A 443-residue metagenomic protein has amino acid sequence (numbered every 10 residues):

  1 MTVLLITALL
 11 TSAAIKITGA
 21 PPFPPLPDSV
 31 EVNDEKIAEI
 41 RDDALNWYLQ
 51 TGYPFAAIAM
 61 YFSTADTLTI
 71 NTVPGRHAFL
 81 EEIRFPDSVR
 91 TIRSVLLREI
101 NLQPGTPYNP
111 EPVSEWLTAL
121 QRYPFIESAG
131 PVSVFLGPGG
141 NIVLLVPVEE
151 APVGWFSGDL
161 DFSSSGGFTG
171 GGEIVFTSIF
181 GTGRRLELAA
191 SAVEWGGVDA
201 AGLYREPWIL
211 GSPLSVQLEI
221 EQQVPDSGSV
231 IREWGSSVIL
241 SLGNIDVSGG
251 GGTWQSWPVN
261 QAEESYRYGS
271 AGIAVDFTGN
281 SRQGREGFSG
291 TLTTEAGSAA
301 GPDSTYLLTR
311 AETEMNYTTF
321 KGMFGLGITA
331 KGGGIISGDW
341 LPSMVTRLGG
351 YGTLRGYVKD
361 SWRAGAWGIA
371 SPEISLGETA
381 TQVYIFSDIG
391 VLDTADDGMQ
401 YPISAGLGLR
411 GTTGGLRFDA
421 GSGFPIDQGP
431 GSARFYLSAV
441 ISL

Functional and structural regions predicted by a protein language model:
M1-A8: Sec-dependent signal peptide recognition, specifically the positively charged N-region followed immediately by
A8-S164, E173, E187-L203, L307-M315 (+1 more regions): Periplasmic polypeptide-binding modules associated with outer-membrane biogenesis and secretion
L10-A38, Y48, Y61, V238-S241 (+7 more regions): Structured N-terminal alpha/beta-domain signature that marks small ligand/cofactor-binding or signaling modules
Y61-A65, L136-G140, V259-Q261, A300-P302 (+1 more regions): Short, ordered beta-strand-loop transition motifs
L80-F85, L102, I179, I209 (+2 more regions): Hydrophobic pocket-lining residues within nucleotide cofactor-binding pockets
D87-T91, G284, G408: A generic short alpha-helical patch detector that favors 3-5-residue windows in or near N-terminal regions
T106-T291, F324, L348-Y351, S361-G365 (+2 more regions): Gram-negative/organellar outer-membrane beta-barrel architecture
E187-A189, F288-L443: C-terminal transmembrane beta-barrel domains of outer membrane proteins
